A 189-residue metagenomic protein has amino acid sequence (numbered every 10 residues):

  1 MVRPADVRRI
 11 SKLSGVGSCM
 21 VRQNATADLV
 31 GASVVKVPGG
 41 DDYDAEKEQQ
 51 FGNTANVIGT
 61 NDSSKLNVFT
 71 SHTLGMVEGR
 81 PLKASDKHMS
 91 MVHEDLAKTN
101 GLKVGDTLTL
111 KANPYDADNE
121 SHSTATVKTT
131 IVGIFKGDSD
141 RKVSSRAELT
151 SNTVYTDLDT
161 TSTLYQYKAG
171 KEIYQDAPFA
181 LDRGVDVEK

Functional and structural regions predicted by a protein language model:
M1-K189: Basic-flanked hydrophobic alpha-helices used for secretion and membrane insertion
